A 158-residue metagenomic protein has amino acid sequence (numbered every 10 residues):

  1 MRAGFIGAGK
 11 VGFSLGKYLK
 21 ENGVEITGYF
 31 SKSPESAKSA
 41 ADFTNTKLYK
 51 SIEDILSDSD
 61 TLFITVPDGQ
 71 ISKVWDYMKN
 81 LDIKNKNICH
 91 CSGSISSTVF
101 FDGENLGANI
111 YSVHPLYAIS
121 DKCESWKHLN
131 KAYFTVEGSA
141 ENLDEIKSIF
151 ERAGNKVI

Functional and structural regions predicted by a protein language model:
M1-K50, D54: NAD(P)+-binding Rossmann beta1-loop-alpha1 motif at the extreme N-terminus of oxidoreductases
A8, S92, G138-E141: Short coil/turn segments
V24-E25, A108, N155: Short phosphate-binding/catalytic loops that engage adenosine nucleotides
T27-S31, I88-C91, T135-E137: Short, hydrophobic beta-strand segments that form beta-sheet elements in well-ordered domains
S36, A40-F43, W126-I158: Internal alpha-helical scaffold of NAD(P)-dependent oxidoreductase catalytic cores
K47-E124: Rossmann-like NAD(P)(H) cofactor-binding subdomain of soluble oxidoreductases
